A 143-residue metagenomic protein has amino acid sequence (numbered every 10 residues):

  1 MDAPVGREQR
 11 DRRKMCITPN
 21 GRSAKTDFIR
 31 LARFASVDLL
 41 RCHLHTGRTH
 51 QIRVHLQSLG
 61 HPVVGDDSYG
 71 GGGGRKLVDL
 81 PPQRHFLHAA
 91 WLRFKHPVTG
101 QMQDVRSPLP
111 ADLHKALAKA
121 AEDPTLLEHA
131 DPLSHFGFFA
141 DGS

Functional and structural regions predicted by a protein language model:
M1-S143: RNA pseudouridine synthases
